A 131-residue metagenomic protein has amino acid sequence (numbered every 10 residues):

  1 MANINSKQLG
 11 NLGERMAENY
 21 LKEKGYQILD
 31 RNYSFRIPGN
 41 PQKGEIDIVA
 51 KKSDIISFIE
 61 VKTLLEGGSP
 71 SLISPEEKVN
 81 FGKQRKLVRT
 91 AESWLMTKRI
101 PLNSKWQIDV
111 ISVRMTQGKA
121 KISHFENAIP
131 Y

Functional and structural regions predicted by a protein language model:
M1-K24, E77: Solvent-exposed, charged helical/coil patches that constitute nucleic-acid or partner-interaction surfaces
N19-N40: A short acidic/basic microdomain associated with nuclease active sites
P38-G39, I59-V61, F125: Alpha-helical transmembrane bundles and membrane-interface segments of multipass inner-membrane proteins
N40-E45, K52, K119: A short, glycine/Asx- and small/polar-enriched loop/turn that sits immediately N-terminal to a beta-strand
I46-G68, L87: Conserved catalytic cores of phosphodiester-cleaving nucleases, focusing on short active-site segments
L65-A91: Mg2+/Mn2+-dependent nuclease catalytic core
L95-Y131: Domain-level recognition of nuclease-like catalytic cores that cleave nucleotide substrates
